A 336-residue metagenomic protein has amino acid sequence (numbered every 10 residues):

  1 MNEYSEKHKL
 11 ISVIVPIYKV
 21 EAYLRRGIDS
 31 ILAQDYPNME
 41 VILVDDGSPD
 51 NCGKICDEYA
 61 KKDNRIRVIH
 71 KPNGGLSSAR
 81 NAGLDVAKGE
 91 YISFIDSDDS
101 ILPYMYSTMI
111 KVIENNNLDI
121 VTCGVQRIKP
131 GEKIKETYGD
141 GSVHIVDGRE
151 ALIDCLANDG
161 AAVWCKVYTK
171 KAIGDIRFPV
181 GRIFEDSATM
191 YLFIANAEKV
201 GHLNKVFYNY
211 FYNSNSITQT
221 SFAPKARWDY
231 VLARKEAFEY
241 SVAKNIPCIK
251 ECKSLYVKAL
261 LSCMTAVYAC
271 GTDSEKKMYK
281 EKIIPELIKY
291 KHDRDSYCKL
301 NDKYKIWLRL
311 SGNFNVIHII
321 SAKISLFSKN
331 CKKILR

Functional and structural regions predicted by a protein language model:
M1-E239: Nucleotide-sugar donor-binding/catalytic module of glycosyltransferases that assemble extracellular/cell-envelope
P179, L261-S262: Short, electropositive alpha-helical surface patch
F207-S214, T220-C248, S262-D293: Catalytic core of nucleotide-sugar-dependent glycosyltransferases
P247-L255: All-alpha amphipathic helical-bundle segments outside canonical DNA-binding/catalytic cores that form hydrophobic
C270-R336: Membrane-interface aromatic/basic loop that binds lipid-linked glycans or pyrophosphate carriers, typified by
